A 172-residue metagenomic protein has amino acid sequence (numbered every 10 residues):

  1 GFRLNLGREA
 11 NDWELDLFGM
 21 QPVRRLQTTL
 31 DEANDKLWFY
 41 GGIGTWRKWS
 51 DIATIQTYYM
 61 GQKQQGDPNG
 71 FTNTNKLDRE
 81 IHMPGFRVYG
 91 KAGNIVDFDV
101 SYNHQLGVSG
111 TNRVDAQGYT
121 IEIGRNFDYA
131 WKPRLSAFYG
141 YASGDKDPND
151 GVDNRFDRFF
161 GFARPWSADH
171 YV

Functional and structural regions predicted by a protein language model:
F2-V152: Signature for the C-terminal beta-barrel architecture of outer-membrane proteins
P148-V172: Flexible glycine-rich, low-complexity coil/linker segments exposed to the extracellular/periplasmic environment
